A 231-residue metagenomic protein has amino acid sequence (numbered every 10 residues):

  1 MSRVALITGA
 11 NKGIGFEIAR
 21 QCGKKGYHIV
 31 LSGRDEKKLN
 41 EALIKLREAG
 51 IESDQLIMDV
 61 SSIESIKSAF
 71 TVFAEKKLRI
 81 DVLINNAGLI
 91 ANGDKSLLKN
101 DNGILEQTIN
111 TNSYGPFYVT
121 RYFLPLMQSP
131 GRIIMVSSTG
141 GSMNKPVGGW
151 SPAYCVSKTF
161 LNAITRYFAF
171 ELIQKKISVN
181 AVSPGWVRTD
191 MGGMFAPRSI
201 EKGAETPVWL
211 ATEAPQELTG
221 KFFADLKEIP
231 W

Functional and structural regions predicted by a protein language model:
S2-V30: Canonical Rossmann dinucleotide-binding motif of NAD(H)/NADP(H)-dependent dehydrogenases/reductases, specifically
I7-T8, N85-N86, R132-S138, S178-S183: Structural signature of the Rossmann-like NAD(P)-dependent dehydrogenase/reductase core
K25-E41: Conserved glycine-rich Rossmann-like NAD(P)H-binding loop of the short-chain dehydrogenase/reductase
E36-K37, I57-A69: The beta1-alpha1 cofactor-binding region of Rossmann-like NAD(H)/NADP(H)-dependent oxidoreductases
I51, V72-N85, A91: A glycine-rich helix->loop->beta "capping" turn within Rossmann-like NAD(P)(H)-dependent oxidoreductase domains
L89, S96-I109, F117, S129-Q174: Catalytic loop of short-chain dehydrogenase/reductase
Q174, A181-V182, G193-W231: C-terminal helical subdomain
